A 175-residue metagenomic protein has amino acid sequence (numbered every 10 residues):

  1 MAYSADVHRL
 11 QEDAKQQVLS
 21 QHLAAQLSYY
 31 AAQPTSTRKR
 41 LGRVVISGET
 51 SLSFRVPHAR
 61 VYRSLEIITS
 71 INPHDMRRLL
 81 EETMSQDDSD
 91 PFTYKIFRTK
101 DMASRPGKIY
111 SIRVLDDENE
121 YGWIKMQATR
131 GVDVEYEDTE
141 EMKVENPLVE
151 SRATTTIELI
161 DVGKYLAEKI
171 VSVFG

Functional and structural regions predicted by a protein language model:
A5-A14, S20-Y29, K100-G175: Catalytic cores of NTP-dependent nucleotidyl/adenyl transfer enzymes across multiple folds
H8-Q16, L65-P73: Short histidine-centered catalytic/ligand-binding loop motif
L19, I68-K108: Metal-dependent nucleotidyltransferase catalytic core
Q26-R40, E82-D87: Generic non-transmembrane alpha-helical segments
A32-L65, S70: Active-site nucleotide-donor binding segment shared across nucleotidyl transfer reactions
L52, H74, D133-V134: A short acidic, glycine/proline-enriched capping/turn motif at secondary-structure boundaries, especially helix N-cap
R55-H58, R78-E81, W123-I124, E137-E140: Short, conserved acidic/polar surface loops in the N-terminal third of protein domains
